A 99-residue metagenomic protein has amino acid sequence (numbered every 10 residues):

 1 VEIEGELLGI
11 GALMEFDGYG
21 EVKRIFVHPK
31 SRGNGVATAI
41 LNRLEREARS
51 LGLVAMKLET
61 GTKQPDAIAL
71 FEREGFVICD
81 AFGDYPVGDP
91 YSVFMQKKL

Functional and structural regions predicted by a protein language model:
V1-K23, H28-K30, L41-R43, E47 (+2 more regions): Acetyl-CoA-dependent GNAT
E6, L51, V77: Structured loop/turn residues at beta-strand edges in well-structured enzyme cores
D17, L51, E59: Residue-level signal for short amphipathic helical patches enriched in basic/charged and nearby hydrophobic residues
H28-K30, N34, T62: Active-site acidic-Proline motif in GNAT/NAT acetyltransferases
N34, S50-V54: Short coil/turn segments at alpha/beta junctions that flank glycine-rich nucleotide-binding fingerprints
V54-K57, G61-L99: C-terminal "cap" of GNAT-fold acetyltransferases
